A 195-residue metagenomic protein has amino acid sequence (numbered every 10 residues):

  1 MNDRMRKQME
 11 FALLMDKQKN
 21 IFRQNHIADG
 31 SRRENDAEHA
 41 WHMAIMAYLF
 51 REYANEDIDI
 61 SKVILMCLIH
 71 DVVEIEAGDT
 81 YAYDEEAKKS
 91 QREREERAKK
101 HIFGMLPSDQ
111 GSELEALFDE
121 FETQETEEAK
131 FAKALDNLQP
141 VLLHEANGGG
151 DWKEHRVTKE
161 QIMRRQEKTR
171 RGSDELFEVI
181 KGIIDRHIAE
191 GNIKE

Functional and structural regions predicted by a protein language model:
M1-E195: Alpha-helical, largely C-terminal catalytic domains that coordinate divalent metal ions via clustered Asp/Glu/His
